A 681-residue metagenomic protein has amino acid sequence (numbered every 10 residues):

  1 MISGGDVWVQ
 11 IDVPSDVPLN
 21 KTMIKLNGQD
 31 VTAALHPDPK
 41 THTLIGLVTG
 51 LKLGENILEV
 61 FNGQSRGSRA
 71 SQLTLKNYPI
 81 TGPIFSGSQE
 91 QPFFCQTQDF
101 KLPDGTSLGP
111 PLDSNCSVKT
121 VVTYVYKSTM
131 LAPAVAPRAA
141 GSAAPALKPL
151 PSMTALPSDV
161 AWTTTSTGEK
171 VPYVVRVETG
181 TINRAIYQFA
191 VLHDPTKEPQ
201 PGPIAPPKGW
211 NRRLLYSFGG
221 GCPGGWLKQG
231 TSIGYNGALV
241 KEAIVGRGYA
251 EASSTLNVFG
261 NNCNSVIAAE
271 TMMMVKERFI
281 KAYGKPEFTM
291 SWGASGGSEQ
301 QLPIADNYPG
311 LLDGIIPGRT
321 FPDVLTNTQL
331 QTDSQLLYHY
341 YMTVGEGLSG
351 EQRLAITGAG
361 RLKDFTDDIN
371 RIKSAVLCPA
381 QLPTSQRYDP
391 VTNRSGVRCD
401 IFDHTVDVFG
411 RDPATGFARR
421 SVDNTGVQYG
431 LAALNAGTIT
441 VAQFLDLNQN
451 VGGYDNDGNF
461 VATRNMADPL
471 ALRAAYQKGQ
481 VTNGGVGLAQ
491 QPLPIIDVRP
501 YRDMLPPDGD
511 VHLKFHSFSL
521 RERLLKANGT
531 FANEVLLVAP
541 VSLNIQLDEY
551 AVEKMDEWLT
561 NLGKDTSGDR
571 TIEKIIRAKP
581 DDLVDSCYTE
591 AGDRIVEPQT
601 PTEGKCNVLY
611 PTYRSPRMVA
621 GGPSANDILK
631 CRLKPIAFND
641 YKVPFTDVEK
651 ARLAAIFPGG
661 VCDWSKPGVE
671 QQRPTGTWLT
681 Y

Functional and structural regions predicted by a protein language model:
M1-Y681: C-terminal His-loop and adjacent cap/lid subdomain of alpha/beta-hydrolase
